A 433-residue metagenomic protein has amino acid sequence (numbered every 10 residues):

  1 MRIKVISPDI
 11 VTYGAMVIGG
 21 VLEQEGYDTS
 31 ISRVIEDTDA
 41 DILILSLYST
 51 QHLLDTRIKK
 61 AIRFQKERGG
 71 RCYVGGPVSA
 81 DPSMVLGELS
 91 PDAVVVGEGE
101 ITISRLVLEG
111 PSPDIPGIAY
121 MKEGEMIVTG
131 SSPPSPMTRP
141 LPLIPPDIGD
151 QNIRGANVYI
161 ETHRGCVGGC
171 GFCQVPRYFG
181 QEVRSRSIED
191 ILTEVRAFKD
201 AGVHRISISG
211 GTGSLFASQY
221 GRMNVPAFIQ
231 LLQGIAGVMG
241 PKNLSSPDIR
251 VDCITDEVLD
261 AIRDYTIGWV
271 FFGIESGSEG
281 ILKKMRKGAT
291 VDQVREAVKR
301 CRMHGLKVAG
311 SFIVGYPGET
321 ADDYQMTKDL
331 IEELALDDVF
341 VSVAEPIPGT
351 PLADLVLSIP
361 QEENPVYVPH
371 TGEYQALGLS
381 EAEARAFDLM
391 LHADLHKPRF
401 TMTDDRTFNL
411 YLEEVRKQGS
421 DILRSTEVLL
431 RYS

Functional and structural regions predicted by a protein language model:
R2-V5, R196-V308, V314-Y316: Conserved SAM/AdoMet-binding glycine-rich loop
V5, D9-I10, G19, Q325 (+1 more regions): C-terminal accessory regions of radical SAM enzymes
S7, I18, S30-S131, V343 (+1 more regions): Glycine-rich beta-alpha loop elements in corrinoid/cobalamin-binding modules across cobalamin-dependent enzymes
P82, G168-G171, R205-Y220, G280 (+3 more regions): Flexible glycine/acidic-rich beta-alpha junction loops that bind and position SAM and/or redox cofactors in anaerobic
P82-L89, E257-L259, P317-E333: Catalytic cores of alpha/beta
S112-I115, Y120-T162, R205: N-terminal [4Fe-4S]-dependent radical SAM core
I118, C166, C170, I191 (+2 more regions): Conserved, mostly hydrophobic/aromatic
I153-D190, A197: Canonical Radical SAM [4Fe-4S] cluster-binding loop centered on the CxxxCxxC motif and its immediate flanking residues
